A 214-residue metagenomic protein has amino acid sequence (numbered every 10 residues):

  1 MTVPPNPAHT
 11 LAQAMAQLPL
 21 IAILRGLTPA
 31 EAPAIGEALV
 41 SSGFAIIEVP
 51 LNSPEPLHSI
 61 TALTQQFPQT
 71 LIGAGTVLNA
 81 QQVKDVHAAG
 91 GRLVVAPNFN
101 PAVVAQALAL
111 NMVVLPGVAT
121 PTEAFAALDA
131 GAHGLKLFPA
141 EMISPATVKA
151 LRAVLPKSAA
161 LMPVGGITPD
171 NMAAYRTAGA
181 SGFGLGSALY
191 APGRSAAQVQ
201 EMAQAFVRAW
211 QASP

Functional and structural regions predicted by a protein language model:
M1-G26, A34, Q211-P214: N-terminal amphipathic alpha-helix/helix-capping segment at the start of soluble metabolic enzymes
L20-L24, I47-V49, I72-G75, V94-V95 (+4 more regions): Hydrophobic faces of well-ordered beta-strands that scaffold small-molecule active sites in alpha/beta enzyme cores
A22, L39, V86, A127 (+3 more regions): Conserved, mostly hydrophobic/aromatic
V40, F44-F67, I143, S187-R194: Glycine-rich, proline-tolerant flexible connector loops at the mouths of alpha/beta enzymes
V40-A45, Q66-Q69, A88-V94, A109-L115 (+3 more regions): Glycine-enriched alpha-helix->loop->beta-strand junction motifs that scaffold or abut catalytic
S53-Q81, N98-T120, I143-P163, Q200-P214: Alpha-helix-loop-beta-strand connector modules within alpha/beta enzyme cores
N79-A89, T122-A130, I167-F183: Catalytic cores of alpha/beta
L93, P97-Q106, K136-S144, A178-M202: Glycine-rich phosphate-binding active-site loops on the catalytic face of alpha/beta enzymes
